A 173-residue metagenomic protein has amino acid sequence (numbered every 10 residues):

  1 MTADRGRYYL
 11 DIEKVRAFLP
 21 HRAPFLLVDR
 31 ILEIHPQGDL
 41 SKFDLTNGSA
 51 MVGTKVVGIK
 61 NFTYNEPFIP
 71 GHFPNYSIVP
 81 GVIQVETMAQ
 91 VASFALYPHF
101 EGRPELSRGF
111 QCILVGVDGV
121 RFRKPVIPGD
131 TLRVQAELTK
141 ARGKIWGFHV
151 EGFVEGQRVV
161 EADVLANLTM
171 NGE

Functional and structural regions predicted by a protein language model:
M1-V79, G102-E105, G109-Q111, R123-I127 (+4 more regions): Non-catalytic linker/capping segments at the edges of enzyme domains
H72-P80, V85-A95, L114: Compact, glycine-rich, soluble single-domain proteins
V117-F122: Short alpha-helix capping/helix-loop boundary micro-motifs
G152: Short aromatic-centered micro-motifs
